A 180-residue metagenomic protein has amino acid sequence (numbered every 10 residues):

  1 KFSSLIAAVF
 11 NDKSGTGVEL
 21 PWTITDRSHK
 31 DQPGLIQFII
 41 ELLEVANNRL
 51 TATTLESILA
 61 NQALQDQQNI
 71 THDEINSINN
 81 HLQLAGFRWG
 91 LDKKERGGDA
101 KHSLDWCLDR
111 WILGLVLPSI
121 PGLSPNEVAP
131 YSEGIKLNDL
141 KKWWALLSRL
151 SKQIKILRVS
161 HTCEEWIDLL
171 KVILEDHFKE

Functional and structural regions predicted by a protein language model:
K1-E180: Polyanion-engaging groove/track-forming segments
